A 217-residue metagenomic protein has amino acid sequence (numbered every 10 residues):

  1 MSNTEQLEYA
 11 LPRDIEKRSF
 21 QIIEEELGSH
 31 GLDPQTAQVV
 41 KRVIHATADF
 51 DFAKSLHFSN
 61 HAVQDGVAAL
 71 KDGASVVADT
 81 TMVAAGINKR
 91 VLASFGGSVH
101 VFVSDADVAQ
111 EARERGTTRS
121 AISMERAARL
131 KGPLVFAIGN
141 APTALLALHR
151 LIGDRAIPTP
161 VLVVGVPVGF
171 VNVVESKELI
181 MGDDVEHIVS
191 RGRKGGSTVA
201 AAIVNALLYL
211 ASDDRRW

Functional and structural regions predicted by a protein language model:
M1-P34: Charged, compositionally biased N-terminal leader segments and the immediate start of the first structured element
D14, R115-H149: Internal catalytic-core helix/loop-beta-alpha segment that presents or stabilizes conserved functional determinants
K54-A69: A short, well-structured juxtamembrane/interface segment
D79, V163-G165, I203: Buried hydrophobic positions in well-ordered alpha/beta secondary-structure cores of metabolic enzymes
V83-G86, P142-L148, F170-V174, G196-A200: Short glycine/serine/threonine-rich phosphate/pyrophosphate-binding segments that cradle anionic phosphate groups
L92-K131: Long, charge-dense
I157, V171-W217: C-terminal functional extensions of proteins
V161-V171: ADP-ribose/adenylate-binding Rossmann-like module
